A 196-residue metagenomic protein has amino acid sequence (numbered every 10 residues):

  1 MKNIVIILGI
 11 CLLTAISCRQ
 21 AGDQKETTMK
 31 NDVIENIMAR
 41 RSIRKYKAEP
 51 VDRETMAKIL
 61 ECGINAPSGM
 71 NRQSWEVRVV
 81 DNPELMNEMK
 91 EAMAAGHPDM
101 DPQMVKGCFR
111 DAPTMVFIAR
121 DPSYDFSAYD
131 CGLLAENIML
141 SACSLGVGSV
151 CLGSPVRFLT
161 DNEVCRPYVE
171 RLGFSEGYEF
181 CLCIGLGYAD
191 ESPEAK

Functional and structural regions predicted by a protein language model:
M1-I4: Positively charged n-region of N-terminal signal peptides that target proteins for export
I7-A15: Bacterial N-terminal signal peptides
C18-A112: N-terminal amphipathic, basic helical "cap/leader" segment at the start of enzyme domains
E26, E35-N36, S42, F174-K196: C-terminal helix-cap and adjacent tail motif
S42, A112-D125: Catalytic-site beta-strand/loop segments enriched in glycine and acidic/polar residues
G63, P122-Y168: Small-aliphatic-rich amphipathic alpha-helix that forms the alpha element of a beta-alpha
N82-N87, P122-Y124, D190: Short, charged/polar surface micro-motifs in flexible loops or helix N-caps
C108, M115-F117, C183-G185: Conserved hydrophobic/aromatic beta-strand scaffold that supports enzyme active sites
